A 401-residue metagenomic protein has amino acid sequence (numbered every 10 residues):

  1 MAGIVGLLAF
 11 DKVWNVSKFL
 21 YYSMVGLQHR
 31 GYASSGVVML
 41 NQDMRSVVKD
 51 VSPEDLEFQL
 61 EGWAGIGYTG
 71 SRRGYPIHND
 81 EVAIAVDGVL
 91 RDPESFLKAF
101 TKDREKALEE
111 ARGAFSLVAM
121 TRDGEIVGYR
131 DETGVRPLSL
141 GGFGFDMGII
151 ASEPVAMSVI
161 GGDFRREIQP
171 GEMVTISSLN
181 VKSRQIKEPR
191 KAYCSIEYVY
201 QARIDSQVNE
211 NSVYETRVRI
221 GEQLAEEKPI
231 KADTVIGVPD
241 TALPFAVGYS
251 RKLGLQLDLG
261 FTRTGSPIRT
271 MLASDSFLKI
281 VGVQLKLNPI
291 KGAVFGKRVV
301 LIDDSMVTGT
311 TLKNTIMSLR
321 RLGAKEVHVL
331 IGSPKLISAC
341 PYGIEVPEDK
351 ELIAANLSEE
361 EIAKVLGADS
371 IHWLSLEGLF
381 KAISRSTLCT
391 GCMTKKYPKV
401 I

Functional and structural regions predicted by a protein language model:
M1-A242, V247-K291, P398: N-terminal segments that mediate ammonia production and transfer in glutamine-dependent amidotransferase systems
G36, T234, V300, H328-L330 (+1 more regions): A structural signal for isolated positions on well-ordered beta-strands in alpha/beta enzyme cores
A83, R298-V300, E326: Hydrophobic "anchor" residues on beta-strands that sit immediately upstream of conserved functional sites
D123-E125, R130, P137, G161 (+1 more regions): PRPP-dependent phosphoribosyltransferase catalytic core
G248, N314-S318: Active-site signature of alpha/beta-hydrolase-fold catalytic machinery across serine- and Asp/Cys-nucleophile hydrolases
Y249, S305, V327: Hydrophobic, well-ordered secondary-structure elements that form the walls of internal hydrophobic environments
T262, P289-V299, S305, T315-I316: Conserved structured catalytic cores and adjacent interaction surfaces of nucleotide-binding/hydrolyzing enzymes
G309: Cytosolic ligand/metal-binding cores
